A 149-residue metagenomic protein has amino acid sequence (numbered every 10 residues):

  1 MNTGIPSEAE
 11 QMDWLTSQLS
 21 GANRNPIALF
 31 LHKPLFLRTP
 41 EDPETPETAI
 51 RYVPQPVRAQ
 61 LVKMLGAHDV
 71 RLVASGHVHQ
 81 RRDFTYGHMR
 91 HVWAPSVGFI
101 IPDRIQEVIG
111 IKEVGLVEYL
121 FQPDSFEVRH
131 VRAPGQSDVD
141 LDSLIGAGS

Functional and structural regions predicted by a protein language model:
M1: Oxyanion-hole/transition-state-stabilizing segment in secreted/luminal serine hydrolases and related acyltransferases
I5-V92, F126, A147-G148: His/acidic metal-ligating clusters that form di-metal
R81-S149: Binuclear metal-dependent phosphoesterase catalytic core
